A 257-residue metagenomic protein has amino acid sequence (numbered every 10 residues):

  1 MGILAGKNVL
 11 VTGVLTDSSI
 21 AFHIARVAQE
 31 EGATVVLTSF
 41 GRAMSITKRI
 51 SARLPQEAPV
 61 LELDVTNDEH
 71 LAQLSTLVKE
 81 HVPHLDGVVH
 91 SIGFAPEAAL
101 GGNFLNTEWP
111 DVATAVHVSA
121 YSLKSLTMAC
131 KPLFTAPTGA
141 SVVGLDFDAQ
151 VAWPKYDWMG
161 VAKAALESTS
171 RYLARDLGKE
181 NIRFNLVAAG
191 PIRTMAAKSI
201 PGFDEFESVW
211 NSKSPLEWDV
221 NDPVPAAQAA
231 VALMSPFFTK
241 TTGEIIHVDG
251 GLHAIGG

Functional and structural regions predicted by a protein language model:
G2-L37: Canonical Rossmann dinucleotide-binding motif of NAD(H)/NADP(H)-dependent dehydrogenases/reductases, specifically
V11, V89, V143, F184-V187 (+3 more regions): Hydrophobic structural elements of the Rossmann-like NAD(P)H-binding subdomain that define the short-chain
G13-F22, G93-K131, T135-K179, P191-T194 (+2 more regions): Catalytic loop of short-chain dehydrogenase/reductase
I50, W158, K179, P191-P215 (+2 more regions): A glycine/serine/threonine-rich, flexible loop-to-helix segment that serves as the NAD(P) cofactor-binding "lid"
S51-E69: Rossmann-fold cofactor-recognition segment
T66-H81: Conserved Rossmann-fold cofactor-binding substructure of NAD(P)-dependent oxidoreductases
S75, L123, T127, S170-R171 (+2 more regions): Short-chain dehydrogenase/reductase
Y121, K179, L186, E205-T241 (+1 more regions): C-terminal helical subdomain
